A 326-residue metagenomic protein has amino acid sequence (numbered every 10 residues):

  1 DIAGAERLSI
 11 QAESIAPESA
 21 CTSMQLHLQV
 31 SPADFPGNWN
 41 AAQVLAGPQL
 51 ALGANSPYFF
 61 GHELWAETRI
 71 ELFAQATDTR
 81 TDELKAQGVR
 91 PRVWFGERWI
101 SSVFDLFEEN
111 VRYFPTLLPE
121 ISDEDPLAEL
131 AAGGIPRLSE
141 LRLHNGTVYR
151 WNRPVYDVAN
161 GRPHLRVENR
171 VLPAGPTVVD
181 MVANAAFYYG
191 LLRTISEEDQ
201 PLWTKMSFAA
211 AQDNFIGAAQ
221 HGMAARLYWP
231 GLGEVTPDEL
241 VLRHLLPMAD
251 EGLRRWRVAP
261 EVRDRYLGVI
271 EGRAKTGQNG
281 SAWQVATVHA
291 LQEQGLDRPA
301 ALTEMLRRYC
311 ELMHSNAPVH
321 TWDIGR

Functional and structural regions predicted by a protein language model:
D1-A5: N-terminal low-complexity, intrinsically disordered segments
R7-E18, V30-R326: C-terminal accessory/tail domains of diverse enzymes
